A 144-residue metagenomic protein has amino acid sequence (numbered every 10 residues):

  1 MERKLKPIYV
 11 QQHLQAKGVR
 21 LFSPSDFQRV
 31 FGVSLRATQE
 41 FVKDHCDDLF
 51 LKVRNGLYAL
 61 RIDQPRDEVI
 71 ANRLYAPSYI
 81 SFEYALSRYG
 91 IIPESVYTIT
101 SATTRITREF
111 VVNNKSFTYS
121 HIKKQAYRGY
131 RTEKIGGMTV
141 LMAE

Functional and structural regions predicted by a protein language model:
M1-P77: Short beta-edge/loop segments at beta->alpha junctions of small alpha/beta modules that act as binding/recognition
R61-E144: Nucleic-acid-binding surface
